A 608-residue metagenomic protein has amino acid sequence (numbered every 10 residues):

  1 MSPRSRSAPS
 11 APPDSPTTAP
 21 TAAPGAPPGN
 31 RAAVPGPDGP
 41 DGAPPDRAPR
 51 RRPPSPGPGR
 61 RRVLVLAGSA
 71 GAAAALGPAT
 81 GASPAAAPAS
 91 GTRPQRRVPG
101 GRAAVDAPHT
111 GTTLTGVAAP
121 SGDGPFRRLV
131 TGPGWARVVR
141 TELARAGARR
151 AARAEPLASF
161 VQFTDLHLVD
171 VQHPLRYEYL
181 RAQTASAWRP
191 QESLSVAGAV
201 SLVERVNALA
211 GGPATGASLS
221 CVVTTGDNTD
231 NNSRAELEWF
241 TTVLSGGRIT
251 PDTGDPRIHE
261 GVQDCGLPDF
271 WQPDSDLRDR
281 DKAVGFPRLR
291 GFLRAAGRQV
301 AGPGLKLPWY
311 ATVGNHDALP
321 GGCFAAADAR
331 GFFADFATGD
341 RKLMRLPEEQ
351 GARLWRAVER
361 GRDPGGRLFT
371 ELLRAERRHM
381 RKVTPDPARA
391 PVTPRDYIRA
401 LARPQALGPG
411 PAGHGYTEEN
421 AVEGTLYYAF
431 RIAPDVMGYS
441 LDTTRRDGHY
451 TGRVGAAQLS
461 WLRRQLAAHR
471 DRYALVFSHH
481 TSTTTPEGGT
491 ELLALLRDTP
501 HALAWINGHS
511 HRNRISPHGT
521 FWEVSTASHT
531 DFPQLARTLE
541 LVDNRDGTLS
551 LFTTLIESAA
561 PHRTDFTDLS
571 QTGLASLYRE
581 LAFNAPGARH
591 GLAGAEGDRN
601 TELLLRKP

Functional and structural regions predicted by a protein language model:
M1-P58: N-terminal secretory signal peptides
S2-R4, P88-A214, S220-C221, D264-L293 (+4 more regions): Metal-dependent phosphoesterase/phosphodiesterase active-site architecture
R52-P53, R62-A82: N-terminal export signals
P156, T224-G247, P251-G254, R298 (+2 more regions): Active-site-adjacent structural elements in enzyme catalytic domains
D165, G226-D227, G314-N315, H479 (+1 more regions): Active-site glycine-centered loops adjacent to acidic/histidine catalytic or metal-binding residues that shape
N207-G211, T241-I249, A467, R497: Sec-exported extracytoplasmic/periplasmic mature domains
T225-S245, P320-G331, T485-E487, R514-G519: Metal-dependent catalytic neighborhoods of phosphoester/phosphodiester hydrolases
R445-N507: Active-site-proximal segments of metal-dependent phosphoesterases and phosphodiesterases across multiple
